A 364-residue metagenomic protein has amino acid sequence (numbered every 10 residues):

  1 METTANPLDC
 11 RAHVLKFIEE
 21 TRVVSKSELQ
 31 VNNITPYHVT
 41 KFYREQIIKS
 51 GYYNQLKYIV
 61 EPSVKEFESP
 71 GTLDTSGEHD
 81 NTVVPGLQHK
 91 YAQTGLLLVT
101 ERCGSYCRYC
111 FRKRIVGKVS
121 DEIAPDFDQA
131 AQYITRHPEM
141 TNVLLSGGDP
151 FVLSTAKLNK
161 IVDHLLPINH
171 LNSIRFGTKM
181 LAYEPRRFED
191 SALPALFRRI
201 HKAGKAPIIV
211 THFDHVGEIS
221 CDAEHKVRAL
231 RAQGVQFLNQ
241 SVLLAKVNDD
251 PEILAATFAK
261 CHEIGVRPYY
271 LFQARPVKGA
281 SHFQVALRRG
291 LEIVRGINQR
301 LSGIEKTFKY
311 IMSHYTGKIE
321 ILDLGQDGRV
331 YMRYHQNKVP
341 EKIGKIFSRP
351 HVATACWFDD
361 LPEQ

Functional and structural regions predicted by a protein language model:
M1-K90: Flexible, acidic/Gly-rich N-terminal and inter-domain linker regions that tether and position cofactor-handling modules
P62, K90-Q93, L97, C356-Q364: A short, charged
V83-R112: N-terminal pre-triad scaffold of radical SAM enzymes
Y109, P138, A223-D249, V330 (+1 more regions): Mobile, glycine- and charge-enriched loop segments and immediately flanking short secondary-structure elements within
C110-E122: Iron-sulfur (Fe-S) cluster-binding segments and ferredoxin-like electron-carrier domains, especially [2Fe-2S]
D128-T135, F151-L301: Conserved AdoMet/S-adenosylmethionine-binding subsite of the radical SAM
G290-Q364: C-terminal accessory extensions appended to soluble enzyme cores
